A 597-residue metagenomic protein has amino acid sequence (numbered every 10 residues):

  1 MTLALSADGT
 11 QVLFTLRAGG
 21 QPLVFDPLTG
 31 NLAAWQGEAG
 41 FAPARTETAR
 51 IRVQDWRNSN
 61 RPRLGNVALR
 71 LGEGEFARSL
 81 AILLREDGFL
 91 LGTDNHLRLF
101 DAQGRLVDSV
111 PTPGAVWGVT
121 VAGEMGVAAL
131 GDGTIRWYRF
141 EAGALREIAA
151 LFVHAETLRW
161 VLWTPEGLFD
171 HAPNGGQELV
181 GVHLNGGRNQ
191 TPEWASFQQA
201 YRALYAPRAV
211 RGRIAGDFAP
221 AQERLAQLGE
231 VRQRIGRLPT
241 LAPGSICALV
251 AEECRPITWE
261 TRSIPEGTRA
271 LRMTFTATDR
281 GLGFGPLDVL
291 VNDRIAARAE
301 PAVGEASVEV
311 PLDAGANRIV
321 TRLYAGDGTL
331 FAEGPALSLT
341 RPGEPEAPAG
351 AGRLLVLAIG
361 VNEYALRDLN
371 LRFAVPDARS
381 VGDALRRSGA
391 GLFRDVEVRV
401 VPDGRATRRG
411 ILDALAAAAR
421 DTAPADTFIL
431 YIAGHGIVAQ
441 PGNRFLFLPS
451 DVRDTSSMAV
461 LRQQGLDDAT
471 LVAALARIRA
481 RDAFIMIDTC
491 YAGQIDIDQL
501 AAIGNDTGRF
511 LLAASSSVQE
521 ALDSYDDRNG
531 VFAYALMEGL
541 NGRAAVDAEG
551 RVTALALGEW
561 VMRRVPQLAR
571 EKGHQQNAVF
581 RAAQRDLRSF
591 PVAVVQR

Functional and structural regions predicted by a protein language model:
M1-R78, D132-W259: Eukaryotic protein-protein interaction scaffolds centered on beta-propeller repeats
L3, L80-I82, V119: Hydrophobic core register within WD40 beta-propeller blades
A18, R85, T93-N95, A122 (+2 more regions): Short loop/turn segments that connect beta-strands within the blades of beta-propeller domains, predominantly WD40
T29-G30, G104, G143-L145, D293 (+1 more regions): Residue-level signal for glycine
G65-L69, Q103, L290-A296: Short strand-turn-strand beta-turns centered on an Asx-Gly dipeptide
E75-A77, G114, A406: Loop/turn position at the start of each blade in beta-propeller repeats
G181-R597: Cysteine endopeptidase catalytic domains of the caspase/legumain-like
